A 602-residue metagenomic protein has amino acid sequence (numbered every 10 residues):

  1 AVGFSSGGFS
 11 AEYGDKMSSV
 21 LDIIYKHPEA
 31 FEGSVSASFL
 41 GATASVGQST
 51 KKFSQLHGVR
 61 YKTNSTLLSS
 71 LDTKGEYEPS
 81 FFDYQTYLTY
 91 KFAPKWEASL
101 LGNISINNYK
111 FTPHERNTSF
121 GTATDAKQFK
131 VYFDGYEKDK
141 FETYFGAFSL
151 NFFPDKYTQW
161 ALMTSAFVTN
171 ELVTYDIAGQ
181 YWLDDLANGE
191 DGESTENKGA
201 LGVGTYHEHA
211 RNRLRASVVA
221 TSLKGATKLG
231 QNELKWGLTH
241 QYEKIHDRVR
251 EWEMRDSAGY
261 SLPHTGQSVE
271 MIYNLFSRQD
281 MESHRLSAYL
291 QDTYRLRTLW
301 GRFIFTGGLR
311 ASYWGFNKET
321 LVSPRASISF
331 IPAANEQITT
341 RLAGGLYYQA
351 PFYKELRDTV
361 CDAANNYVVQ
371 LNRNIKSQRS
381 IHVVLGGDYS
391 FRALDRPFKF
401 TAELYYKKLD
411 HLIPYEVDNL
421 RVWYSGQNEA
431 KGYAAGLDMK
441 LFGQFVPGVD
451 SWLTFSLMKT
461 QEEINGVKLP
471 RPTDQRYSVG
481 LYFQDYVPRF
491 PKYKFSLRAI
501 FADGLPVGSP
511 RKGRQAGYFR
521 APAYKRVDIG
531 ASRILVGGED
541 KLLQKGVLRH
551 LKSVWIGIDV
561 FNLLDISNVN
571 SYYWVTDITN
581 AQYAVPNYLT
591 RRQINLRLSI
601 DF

Functional and structural regions predicted by a protein language model:
A1-V2, G7, A11-E32: N-terminal periplasmic accessory domains that precede and gate Gram-negative outer-membrane beta-barrel machines
A11-E12, P28-E32, K51-S54, P94-E97 (+8 more regions): Short loop/turn motifs that connect adjacent beta-strands in outer-membrane beta-barrel proteins
S34, S38-Y61, K74-P113, E137-A166: Transmembrane beta-barrel wall of Gram-negative outer-membrane proteins
K91-I106, Y136-N317, T401-L404, W452: Face-selective signature of the C-terminal outer-membrane beta-barrel domain
A161-S165, N374-Q427, Y433, I556-F561: Membrane-embedded beta-barrel scaffold of Gram-negative outer-membrane proteins
A216-V218, F276-K399, E403-K407, S456: Structural signature of Gram-negative outer-membrane beta-barrels, strongest in the C-terminal barrel of TonB-dependent
L296-G301, Y405-K408, S425-G508: Gram-negative outer-membrane beta-barrel transporters
I500-P510, R533-F602: C-terminal beta-signal and adjacent terminal beta-strands/loops of Gram-negative outer-membrane beta-barrel proteins
